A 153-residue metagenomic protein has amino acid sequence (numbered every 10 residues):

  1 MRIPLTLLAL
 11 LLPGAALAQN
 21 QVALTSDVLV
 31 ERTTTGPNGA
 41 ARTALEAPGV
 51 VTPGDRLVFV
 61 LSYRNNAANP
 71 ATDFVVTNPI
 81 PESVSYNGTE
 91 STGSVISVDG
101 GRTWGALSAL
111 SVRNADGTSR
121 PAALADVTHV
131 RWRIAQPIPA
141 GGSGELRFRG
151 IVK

Functional and structural regions predicted by a protein language model:
M1-A9: Sec-dependent signal peptide recognition, specifically the positively charged N-region followed immediately by
I3, L17-K153: Exported/extracytosolic protein signature
L8-L11, T92: Charged low-complexity stretches with an acidic bias
P13-A15: N-terminal signal peptide c-region/cleavage motif recognized by signal peptidases
